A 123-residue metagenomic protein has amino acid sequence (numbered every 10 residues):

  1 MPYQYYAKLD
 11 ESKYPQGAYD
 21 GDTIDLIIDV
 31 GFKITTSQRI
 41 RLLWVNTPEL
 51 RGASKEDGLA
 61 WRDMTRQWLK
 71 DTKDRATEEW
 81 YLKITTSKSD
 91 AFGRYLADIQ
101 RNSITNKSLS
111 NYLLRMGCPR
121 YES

Functional and structural regions predicted by a protein language model:
M1-S123: Small beta-barrel nucleic-acid-binding modules, primarily SNase/OB-fold domains and secondarily Tudor-like barrels
